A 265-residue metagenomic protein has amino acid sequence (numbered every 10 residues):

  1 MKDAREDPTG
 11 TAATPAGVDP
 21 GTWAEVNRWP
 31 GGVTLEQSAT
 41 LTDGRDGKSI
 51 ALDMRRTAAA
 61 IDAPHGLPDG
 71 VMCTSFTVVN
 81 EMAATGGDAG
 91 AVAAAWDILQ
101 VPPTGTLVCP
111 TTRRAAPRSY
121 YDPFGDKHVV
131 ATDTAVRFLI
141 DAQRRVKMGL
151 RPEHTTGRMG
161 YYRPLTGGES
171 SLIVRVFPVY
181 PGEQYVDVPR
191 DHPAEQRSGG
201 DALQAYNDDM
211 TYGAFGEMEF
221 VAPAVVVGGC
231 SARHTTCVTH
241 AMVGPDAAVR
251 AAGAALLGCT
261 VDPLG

Functional and structural regions predicted by a protein language model:
M1, G86-H234, G244-A254: A contiguous, surface-exposed recognition patch within enzymatic or periplasmic domains that forms
E6-S75: Extended, loop-rich substrate-binding clefts of extracytoplasmic carbohydrate-active enzymes
Q37, R56, C230-G244: Short, hydrophobic/aromatic-enriched beta-strand segments in well-ordered soluble domains
A39, A222-A224, T239: A broadly conserved detector of short glycine/acidic/proline-rich loop/turn motifs that flank catalytic sites and bind
I50-R56, D97-L99, C237: One face of beta-strands
A59, E81-T85, H240-M242: Solvent-exposed residues in well-ordered beta-strands and their adjoining turns, especially edge/terminal strands
F76-A84, C230: Short, well-ordered beta-strand segments enriched in hydrophobic/aromatic residues
A254-G265: Short peripheral tails and domain-boundary helices/loops at the edges of structured domains
